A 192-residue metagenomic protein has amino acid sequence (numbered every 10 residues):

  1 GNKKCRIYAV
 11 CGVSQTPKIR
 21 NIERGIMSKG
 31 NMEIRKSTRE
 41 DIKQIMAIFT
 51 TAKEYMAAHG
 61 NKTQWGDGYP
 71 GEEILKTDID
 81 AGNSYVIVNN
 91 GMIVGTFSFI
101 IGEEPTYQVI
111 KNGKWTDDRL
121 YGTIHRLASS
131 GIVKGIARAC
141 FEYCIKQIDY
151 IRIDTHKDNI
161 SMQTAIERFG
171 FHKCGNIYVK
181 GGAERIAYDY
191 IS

Functional and structural regions predicted by a protein language model:
E33-A47: A short beta-loop-alpha structural element at the N-terminal edge of CoA-dependent acyl/N-acetyltransferase catalytic
K53-E73: Conserved GNAT-fold acetyl-CoA-binding loop/helix
E73-V86, E103-P105: A short helix-loop-beta-strand connector motif used in the catalytic cores of GNAT acetyltransferases and, in some
V86, M92-G102: Conserved beta-strand in the GNAT
S98-I132: Conserved acyl-donor/pantetheine-binding loop and adjacent beta-alpha core of acyl/acetyltransferases and related
I132-K146, T164-R168: Conserved acetyl-CoA-binding loop-helix of GNAT-fold acetyltransferases
Q147-D158: Conserved GNAT acetyl-CoA-binding A-motif
D158-G175, A183: Conserved active-site alpha-helix within GNAT-family acetyltransferase domains
